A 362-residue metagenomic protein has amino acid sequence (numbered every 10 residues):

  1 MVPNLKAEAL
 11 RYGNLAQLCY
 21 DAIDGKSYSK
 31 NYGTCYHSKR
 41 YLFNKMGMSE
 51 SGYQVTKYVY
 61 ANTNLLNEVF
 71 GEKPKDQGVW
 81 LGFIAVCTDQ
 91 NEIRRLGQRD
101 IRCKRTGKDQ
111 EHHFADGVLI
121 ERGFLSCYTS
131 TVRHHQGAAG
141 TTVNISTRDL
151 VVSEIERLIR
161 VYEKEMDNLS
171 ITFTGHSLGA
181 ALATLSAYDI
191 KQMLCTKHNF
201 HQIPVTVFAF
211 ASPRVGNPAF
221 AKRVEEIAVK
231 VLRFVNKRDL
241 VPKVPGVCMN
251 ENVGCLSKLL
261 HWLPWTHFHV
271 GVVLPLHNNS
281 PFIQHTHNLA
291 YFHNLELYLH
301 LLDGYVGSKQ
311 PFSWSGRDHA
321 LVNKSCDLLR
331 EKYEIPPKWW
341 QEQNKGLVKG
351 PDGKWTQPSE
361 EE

Functional and structural regions predicted by a protein language model:
M1-E92: N-terminal low-complexity, Ser/Thr- and acidic-residue-enriched intrinsically disordered segments
M1-N14, A22, N31-Y32, T88-Q98 (+3 more regions): Serine hydrolase/lipase
C103-R105, F210-A211: Active-site-proximal beta-strand/loop segments in catalytic clefts of secreted hydrolases
G107-D109: Acidic phosphotransfer microenvironment of two-component signaling modules
A180: Catalytic nucleophile loop
